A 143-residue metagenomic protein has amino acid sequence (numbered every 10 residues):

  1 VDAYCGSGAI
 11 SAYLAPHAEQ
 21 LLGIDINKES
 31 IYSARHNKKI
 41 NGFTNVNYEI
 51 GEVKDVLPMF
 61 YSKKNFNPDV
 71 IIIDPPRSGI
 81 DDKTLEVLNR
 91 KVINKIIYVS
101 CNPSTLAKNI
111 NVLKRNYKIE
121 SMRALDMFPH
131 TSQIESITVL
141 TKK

Functional and structural regions predicted by a protein language model:
V1-K143: Rossmann-like S-adenosyl-L-methionine
